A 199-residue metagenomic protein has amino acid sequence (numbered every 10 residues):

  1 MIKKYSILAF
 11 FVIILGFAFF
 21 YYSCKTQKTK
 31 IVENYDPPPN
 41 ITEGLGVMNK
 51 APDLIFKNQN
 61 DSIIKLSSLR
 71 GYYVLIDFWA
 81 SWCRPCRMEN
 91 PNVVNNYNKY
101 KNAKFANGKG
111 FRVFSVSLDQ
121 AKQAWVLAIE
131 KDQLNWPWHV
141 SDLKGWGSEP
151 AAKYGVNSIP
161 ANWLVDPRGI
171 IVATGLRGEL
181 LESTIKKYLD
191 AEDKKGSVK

Functional and structural regions predicted by a protein language model:
M1-V32, E192: Bacterial Sec-dependent N-terminal signal peptides
Y22-D53, S67-Y72, N102, Q123 (+1 more regions): N-proximal helix/coil linker or "cap" segments that precede and/or mark the start of modular domains
K57, F114, D119-A121, V126-W163: Short, internal strand/loop/helix patches that form the active-site neighborhood or redox-interaction surface
R70-G71, F78-N95, K99: Conserved redox-active cysteine motifs that mediate thiol-disulfide chemistry, especially di-cysteine Cys-X(1-2)-Cys
Y73-V74, F111, P160: Alpha/beta-hydrolase fold active-site loops
N98-G108, G196: Alpha-helix termini
I159, L164-K199: Thiol-/selenol-based redox modules, centered on thioredoxin-like and closely related oxidoreductase domains
